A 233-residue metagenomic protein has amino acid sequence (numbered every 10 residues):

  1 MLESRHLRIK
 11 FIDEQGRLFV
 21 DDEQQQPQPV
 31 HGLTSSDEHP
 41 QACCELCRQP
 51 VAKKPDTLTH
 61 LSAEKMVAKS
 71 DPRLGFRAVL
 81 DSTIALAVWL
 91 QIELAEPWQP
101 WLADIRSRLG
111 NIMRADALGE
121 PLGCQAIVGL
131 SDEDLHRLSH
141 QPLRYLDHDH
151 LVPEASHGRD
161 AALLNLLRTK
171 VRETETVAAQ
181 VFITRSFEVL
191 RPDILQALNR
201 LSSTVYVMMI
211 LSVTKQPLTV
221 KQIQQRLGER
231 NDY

Functional and structural regions predicted by a protein language model:
L2-Y233: Phosphate/pyrophosphate-binding loop motifs in nucleotide- or prenyl diphosphate-using proteins
